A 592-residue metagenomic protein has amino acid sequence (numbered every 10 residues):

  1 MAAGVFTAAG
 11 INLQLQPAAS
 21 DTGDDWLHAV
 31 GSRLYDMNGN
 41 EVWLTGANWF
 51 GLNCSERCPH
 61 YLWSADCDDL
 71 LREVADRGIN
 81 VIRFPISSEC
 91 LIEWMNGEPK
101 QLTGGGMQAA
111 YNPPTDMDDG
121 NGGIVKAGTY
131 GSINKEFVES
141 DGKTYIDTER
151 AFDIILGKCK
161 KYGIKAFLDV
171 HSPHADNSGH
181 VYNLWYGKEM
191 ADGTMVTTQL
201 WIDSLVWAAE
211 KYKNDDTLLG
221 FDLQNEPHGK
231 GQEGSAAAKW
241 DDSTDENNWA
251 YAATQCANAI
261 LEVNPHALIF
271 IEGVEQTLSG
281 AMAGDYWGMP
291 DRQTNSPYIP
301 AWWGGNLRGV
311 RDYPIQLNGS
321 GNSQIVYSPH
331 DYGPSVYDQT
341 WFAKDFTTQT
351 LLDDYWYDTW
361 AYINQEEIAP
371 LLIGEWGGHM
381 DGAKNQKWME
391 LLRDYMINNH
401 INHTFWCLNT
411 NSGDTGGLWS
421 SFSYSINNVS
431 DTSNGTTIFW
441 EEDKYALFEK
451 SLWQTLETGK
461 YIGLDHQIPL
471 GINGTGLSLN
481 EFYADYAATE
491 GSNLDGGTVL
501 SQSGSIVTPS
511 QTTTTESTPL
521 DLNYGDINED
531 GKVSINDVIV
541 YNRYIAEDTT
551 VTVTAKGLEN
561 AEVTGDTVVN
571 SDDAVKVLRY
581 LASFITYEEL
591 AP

Functional and structural regions predicted by a protein language model:
M1-A3: N-terminal export leaders
T7-Q16, S505-P592: Cellulosome-associated attachment modules in secreted, modular CAZymes
L13-R83, W94-G122, E139, D485 (+2 more regions): N-terminal carbohydrate-binding accessory modules
V42-G51, N80-I86, C90, K165-D169 (+5 more regions): Structural recognition of the beta-strand scaffold that forms the well-ordered cores of secreted hydrolase catalytic
N53-H60, Y111-E149, N183-Q199, P227 (+3 more regions): The substrate-binding groove and active-site-proximal loops of carbohydrate-active enzymes, especially glycoside
P59-N177, K211, N248-P265, N385-T404: Aromatic-lined substrate-binding rim segments of carbohydrate-active enzymes
W63, D192, I202-G220, Q224-I401: Extracellular glycoside hydrolase catalytic/binding regions
D353-G504: Substrate-binding cleft of secreted/luminal carbohydrate-active enzymes
